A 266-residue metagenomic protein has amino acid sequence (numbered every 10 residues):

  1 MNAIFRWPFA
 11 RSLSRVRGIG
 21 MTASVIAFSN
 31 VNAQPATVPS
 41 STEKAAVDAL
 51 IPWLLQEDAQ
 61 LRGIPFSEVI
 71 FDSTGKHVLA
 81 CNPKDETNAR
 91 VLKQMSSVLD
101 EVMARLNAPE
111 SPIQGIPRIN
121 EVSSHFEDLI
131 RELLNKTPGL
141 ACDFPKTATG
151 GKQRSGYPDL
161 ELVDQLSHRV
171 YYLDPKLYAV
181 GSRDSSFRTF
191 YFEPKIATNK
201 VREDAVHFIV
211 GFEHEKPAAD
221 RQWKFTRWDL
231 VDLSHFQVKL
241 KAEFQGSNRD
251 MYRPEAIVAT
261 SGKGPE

Functional and structural regions predicted by a protein language model:
N2-G20: Bacterial N-terminal signal peptides that target proteins for export
V25-N32: C-terminal segment of classical bacterial N-terminal signal peptides
P35-L129: Interdomain/boundary linker segments immediately adjacent to catalytic/signaling cores
N120, E127, R131-V163, S167: A short acidic/basic microdomain associated with nuclease active sites
Y157-D159, V170, D204-V206: Extracellular structured ligand-interaction cores
L160-L162, Y171-A179: Conserved catalytic cores of phosphodiester-cleaving nucleases, focusing on short active-site segments
Y178, R183-H214: Short, charged, amphipathic alpha-helix that recurs within catalytic cores of restriction-modification and other
V201-G264: Domain-level recognition of nuclease-like catalytic cores that cleave nucleotide substrates
